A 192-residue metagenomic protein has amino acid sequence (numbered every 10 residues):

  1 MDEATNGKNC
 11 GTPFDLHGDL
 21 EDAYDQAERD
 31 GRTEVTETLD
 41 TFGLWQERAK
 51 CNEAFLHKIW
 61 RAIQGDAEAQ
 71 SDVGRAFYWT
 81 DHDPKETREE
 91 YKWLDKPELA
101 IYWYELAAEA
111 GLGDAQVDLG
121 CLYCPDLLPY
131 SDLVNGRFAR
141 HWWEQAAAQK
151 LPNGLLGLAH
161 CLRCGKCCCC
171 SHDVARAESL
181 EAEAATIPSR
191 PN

Functional and structural regions predicted by a protein language model:
H17-Y24, E37, N52-F55, I59 (+3 more regions): Alpha-helical tetratricopeptide repeat
G31, I63-D66, T80-D81, E109-G113 (+4 more regions): Short helix-capping/linker turns of helical repeat alpha-solenoids
F42-G43, D72-T87, D118-L127, G157-G165: Hydrophobic face of amphipathic alpha-helices that form TPR/SEL1-like repeat modules and related alpha-solenoid
R48-A49, H82-D95, E109, D126-V134 (+2 more regions): Short coil/turn and helix-start
A62, A69, A107-A108, A115 (+3 more regions): Fold-core signature of tandem repeat domains
H172-N192: Terminal, low-structured helical/coil segments at or just beyond the last alpha-helical repeat
